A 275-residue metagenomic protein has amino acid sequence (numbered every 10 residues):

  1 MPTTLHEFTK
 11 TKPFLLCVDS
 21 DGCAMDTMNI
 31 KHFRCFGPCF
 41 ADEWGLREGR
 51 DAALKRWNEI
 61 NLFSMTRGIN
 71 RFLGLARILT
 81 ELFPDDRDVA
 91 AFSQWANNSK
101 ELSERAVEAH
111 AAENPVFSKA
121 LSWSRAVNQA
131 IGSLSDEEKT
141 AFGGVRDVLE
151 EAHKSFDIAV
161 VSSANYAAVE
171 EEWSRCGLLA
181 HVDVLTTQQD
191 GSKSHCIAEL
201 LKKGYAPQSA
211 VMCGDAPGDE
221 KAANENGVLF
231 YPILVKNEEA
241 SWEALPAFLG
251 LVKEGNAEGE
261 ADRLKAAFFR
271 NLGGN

Functional and structural regions predicted by a protein language model:
M1-L5, N70, L102-E113, A206 (+2 more regions): General structural signal for secondary-structure boundaries
M1-V18, K55, S64-G68, D85-D88 (+1 more regions): Non-catalytic pre-domain segments flanking phosphatase-related domains
E7-F8, W123-S124, S194: Short, flexible segments with low predicted structural confidence
K10-K31, A223: Asp-based phosphoryl-transfer active-site loop
L15-V18, L54-I60, L185-T187, V211-M212: Extended hydrophobic secondary-structure segments that form protein cores and membrane-embedded regions
C23-A164, E170: Alpha-helical substrate-recognition element adjacent to the catalytic core
E137-D157, A164-N275: C-terminal cap/substrate-recognition subdomain and adjoining C-terminal extension of metal-dependent phosphatase-like
